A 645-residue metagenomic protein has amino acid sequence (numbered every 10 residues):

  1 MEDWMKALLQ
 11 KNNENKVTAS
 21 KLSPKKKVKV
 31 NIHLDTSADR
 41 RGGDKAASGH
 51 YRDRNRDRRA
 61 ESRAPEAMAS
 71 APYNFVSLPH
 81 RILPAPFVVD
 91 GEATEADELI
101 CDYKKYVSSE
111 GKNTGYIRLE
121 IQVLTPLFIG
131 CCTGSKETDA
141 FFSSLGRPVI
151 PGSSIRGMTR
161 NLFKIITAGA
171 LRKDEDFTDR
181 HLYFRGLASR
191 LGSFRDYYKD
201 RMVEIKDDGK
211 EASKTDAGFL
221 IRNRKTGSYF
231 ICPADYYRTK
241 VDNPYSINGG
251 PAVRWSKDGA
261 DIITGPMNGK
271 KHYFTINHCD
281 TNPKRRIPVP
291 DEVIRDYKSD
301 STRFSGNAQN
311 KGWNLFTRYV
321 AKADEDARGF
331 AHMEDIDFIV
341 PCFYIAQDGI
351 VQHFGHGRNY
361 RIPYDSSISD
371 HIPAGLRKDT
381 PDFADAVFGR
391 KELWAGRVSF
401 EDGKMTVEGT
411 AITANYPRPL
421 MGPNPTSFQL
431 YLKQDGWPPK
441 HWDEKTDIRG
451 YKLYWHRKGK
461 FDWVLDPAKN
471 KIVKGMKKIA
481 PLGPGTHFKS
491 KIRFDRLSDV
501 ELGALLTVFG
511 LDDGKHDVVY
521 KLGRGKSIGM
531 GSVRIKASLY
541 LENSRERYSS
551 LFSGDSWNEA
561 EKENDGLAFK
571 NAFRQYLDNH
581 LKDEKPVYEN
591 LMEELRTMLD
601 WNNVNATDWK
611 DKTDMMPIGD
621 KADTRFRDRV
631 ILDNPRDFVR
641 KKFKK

Functional and structural regions predicted by a protein language model:
M1-K645: Basic, Gly/Ser/Thr-rich N-terminal segments that form RNA-phosphate-binding interfaces in CRISPR RAMP
